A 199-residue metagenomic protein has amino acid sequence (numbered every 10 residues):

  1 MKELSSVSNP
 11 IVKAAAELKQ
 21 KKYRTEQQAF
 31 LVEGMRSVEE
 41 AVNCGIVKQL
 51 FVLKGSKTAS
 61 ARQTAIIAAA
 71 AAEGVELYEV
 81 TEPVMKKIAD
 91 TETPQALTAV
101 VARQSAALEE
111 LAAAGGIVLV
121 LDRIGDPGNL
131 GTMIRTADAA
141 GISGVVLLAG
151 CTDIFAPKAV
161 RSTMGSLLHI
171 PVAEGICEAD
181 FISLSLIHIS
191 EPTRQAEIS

Functional and structural regions predicted by a protein language model:
M1-A59: Boundary-proximal intrinsically disordered activation/regulatory segments immediately upstream of a helical core
L4-S5, Y78-V80, P171-C177: Short acidic-hydrophobic, aromatic-tinged amphipathic segments that line or gate anion-handling sites
A61-A72: Short, aromatic/basic amphipathic alpha-helical patches
L77-Q95: Glycine/small-residue-rich loop that forms an oxyanion/phosphate-binding "nest" at active or ligand-binding sites
E92-A113, C151: Acidic/glycine-rich phosphate/pyrophosphate-binding loops and surrounding catalytic core that coordinate Mg2+
G115-I154: Internal active-site segments that recognize and position negatively charged phosphoryl groups and nucleotide moieties
S143-L184: Histidine/lysine/aspartate-rich catalytic loop segments that bind and position anionic ligands
I187-S199: Single conserved hydrophobic/aromatic residue that forms the stacking wall/gate of nucleotide- or nucleobase-binding
